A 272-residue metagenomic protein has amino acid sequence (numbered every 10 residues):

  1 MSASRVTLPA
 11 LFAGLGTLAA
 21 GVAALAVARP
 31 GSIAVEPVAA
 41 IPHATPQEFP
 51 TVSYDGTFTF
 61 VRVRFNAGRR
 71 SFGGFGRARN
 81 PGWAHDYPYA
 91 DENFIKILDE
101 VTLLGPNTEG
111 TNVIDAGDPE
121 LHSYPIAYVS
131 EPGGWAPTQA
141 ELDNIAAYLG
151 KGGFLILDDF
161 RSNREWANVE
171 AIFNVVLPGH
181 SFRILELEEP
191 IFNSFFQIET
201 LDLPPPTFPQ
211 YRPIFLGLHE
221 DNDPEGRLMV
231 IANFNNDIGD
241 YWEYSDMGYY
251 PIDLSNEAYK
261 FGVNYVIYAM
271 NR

Functional and structural regions predicted by a protein language model:
M1-T17: Bacterial N-terminal signal peptides that target proteins for export
G16-A28: Hydrophobic alpha-helical membrane-insertion segments, chiefly the h-region of N-terminal signal peptides
V27-I126, P132-G133, D237-R272: Aromatic-Pro/Gly-enriched surface loop or interdomain linker that acts as a lid/target-recognition segment
I41-P42, F72-G74, S162-Y244, A258-Y259 (+1 more regions): An acidic, glycine-rich "communication" segment
F60, I126-W166: Short alpha-beta junction capping motif
V63-N66, V129-P132, K151, D158-F160 (+2 more regions): Active-site-proximal beta-strand/loop segments in catalytic clefts of secreted hydrolases
D91-I95, L142, A146, W166-E170 (+1 more regions): Extracytoplasmic/secreted envelope proteins and their assembly/folding machinery, especially bacterial periplasmic
L104-I114, L157-R161, H180-E188: Surface-exposed patches in mature extracellular/periplasmic domains of secreted proteins
